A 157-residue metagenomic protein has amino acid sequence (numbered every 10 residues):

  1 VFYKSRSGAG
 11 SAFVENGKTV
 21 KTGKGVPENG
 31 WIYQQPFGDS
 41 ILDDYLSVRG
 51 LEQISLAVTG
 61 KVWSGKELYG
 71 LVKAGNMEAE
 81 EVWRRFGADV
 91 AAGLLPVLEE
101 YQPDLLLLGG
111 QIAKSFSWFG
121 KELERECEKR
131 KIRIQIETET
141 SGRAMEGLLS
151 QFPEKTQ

Functional and structural regions predicted by a protein language model:
V1, S117-R133: Glycine-rich phosphate-binding loop and adjoining helix at the ATP-binding site of ATP-dependent phosphoryl-transfer
V1-E80, P96: Glycine/GP-enriched mid-protein hinge/lid loop-to-helix segment characteristic of carbohydrate kinases
I41, E52-L107, Q111-S117, R133-A144: Adenine-nucleotide phosphate-binding core of ATP-dependent small-molecule kinases
S47, W118-G120, A144-L148: Residues at alpha-helix caps and immediate loop-helix transition turns in enzyme cores, especially N- and C-cap
L148-Q157: Short, hydrophobic alpha-helical segments
